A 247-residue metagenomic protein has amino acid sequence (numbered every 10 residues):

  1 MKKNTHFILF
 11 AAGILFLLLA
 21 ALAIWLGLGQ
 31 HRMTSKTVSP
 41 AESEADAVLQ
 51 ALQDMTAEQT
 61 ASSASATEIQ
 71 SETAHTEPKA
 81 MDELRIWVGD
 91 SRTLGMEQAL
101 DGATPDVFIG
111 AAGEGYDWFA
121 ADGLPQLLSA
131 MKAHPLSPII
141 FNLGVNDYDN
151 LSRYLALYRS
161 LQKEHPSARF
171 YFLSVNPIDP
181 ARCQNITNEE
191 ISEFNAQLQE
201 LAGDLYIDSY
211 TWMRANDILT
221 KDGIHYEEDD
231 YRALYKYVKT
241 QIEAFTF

Functional and structural regions predicted by a protein language model:
M1-L84, Q98, F245-T246: N-terminal secretory targeting modules
T34-S35, P177-S209: Substrate-gating cap/lid alpha-helix
H75-A156, D179-A181, E189: Conserved SGNH/GDSL esterase-like catalytic core that processes O-acyl groups on lipids and polysaccharides
N142, L173-S174: Alpha/beta-hydrolase-fold catalytic nucleophile elbow
D149, N185-E193, D222, Y226-D230: Alpha-helix N-cap and loop-to-helix initiation/capping positions
Y154-Q162, N195: Generic structural signal for well-ordered alpha-helices, preferentially at hydrophobic/aromatic core positions
H165-F170: A short helix->loop->beta-strand "cap" motif at the edges of active sites that frequently abuts
T220-F247: Histidine-centered active-site loop/cap adjacent to the catalytic His in serine esterases/O-acetyl transfer systems
